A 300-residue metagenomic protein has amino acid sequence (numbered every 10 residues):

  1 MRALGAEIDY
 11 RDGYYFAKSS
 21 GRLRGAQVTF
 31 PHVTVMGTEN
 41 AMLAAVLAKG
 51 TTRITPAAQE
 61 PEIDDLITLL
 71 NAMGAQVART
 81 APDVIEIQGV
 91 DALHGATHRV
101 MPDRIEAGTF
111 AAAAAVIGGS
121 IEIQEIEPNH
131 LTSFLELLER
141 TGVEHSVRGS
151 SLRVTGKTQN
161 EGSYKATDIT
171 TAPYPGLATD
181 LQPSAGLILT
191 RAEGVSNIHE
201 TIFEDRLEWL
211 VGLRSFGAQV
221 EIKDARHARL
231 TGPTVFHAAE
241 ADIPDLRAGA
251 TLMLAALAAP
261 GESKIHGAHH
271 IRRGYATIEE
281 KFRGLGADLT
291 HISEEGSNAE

Functional and structural regions predicted by a protein language model:
M1-E300: Structural preference for solvent-exposed beta-strand-turn elements and adjacent flexible terminal/loop segments within
